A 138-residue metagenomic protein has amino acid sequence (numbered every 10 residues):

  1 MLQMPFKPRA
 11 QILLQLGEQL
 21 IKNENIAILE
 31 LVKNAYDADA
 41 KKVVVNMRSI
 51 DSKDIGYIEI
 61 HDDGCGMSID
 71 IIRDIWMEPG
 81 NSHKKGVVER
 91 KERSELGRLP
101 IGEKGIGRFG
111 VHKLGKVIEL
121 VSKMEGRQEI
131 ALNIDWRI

Functional and structural regions predicted by a protein language model:
M1-I138: GHKL (Bergerat-fold) ATPase N-terminal catalytic module, capturing the glycine-rich phosphate-binding loop and acidic
